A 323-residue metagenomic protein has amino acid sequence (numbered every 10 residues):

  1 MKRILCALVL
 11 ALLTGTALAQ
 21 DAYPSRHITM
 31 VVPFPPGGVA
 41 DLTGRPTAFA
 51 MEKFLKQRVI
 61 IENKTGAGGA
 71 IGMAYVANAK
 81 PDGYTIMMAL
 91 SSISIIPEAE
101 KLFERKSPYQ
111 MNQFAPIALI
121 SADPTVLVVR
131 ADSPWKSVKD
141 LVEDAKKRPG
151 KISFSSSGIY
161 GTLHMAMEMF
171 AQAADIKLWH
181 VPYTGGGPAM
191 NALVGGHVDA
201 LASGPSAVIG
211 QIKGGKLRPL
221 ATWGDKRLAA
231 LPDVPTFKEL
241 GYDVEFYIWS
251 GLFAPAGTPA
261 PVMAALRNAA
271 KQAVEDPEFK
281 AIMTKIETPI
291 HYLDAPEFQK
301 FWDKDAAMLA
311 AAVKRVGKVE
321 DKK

Functional and structural regions predicted by a protein language model:
I4-L13: Sec-dependent N-terminal signal peptides
T14-A19: N-terminal signal peptide c-region/cleavage motif recognized by signal peptidases
Q20-Q113, K151, I159, L163 (+4 more regions): N-terminal (or domain-start) structured segment
S25-H27, Q172-I176, A260-K323: An extracytoplasmic/periplasmic, membrane-proximal ligand-sensing/linker region
M51, N78-Y84, P97-P188, F237 (+1 more regions): Hinge/capping helix and adjacent helix->loop/strand transition within the periplasmic-binding protein
M88-I93, S156, G185-G186, S203-V208 (+3 more regions): Beta->alpha turn/N-cap motifs
Q110, A122, V208-E275, K304-A307 (+2 more regions): C-terminal lobe and pocket-closing loops of periplasmic/extracytoplasmic Venus-flytrap solute-binding proteins
